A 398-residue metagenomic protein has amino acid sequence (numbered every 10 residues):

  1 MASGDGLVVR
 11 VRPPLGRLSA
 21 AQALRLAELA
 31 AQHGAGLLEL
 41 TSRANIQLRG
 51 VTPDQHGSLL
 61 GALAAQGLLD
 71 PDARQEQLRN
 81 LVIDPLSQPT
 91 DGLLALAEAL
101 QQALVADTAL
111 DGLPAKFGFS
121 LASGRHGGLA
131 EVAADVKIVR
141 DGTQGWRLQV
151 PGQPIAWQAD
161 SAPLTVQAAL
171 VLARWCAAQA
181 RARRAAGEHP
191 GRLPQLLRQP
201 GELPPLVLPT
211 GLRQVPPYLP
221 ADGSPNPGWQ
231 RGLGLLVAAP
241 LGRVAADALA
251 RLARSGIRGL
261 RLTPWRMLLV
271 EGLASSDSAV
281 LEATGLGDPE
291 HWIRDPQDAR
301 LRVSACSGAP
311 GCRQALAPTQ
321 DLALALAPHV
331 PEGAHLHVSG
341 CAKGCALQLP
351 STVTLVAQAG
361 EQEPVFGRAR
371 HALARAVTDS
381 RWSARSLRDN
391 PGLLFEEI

Functional and structural regions predicted by a protein language model:
M1-D5: Generic start-of-chain signal for non-secretory N-termini
G6-Q149, A159-P163, Q167, L235-E363: Small-residue-enriched alpha-helical segments and adjacent helix-cap loops that form tight helix-helix packing
D54-Q55, R181-Y218: Terminal amphipathic helices with adjacent charged low-complexity linkers/tails
P71, L208, L212-V215, A376-V377 (+1 more regions): Intrinsic-disorder/low-complexity linker and hinge segments
G152-A185: Internal alpha/beta scaffold segment
G152-Q158, G308-G311, R370-R381: Short beta-alpha connecting loops at secondary-structure transitions that line or flank enzyme active sites
P204-R243: Accessory "access/gating" subregions that flank catalytic or transport cores
A359-I398: Glycine-rich, small/acidic residue-mixed loop/short-helix segments
